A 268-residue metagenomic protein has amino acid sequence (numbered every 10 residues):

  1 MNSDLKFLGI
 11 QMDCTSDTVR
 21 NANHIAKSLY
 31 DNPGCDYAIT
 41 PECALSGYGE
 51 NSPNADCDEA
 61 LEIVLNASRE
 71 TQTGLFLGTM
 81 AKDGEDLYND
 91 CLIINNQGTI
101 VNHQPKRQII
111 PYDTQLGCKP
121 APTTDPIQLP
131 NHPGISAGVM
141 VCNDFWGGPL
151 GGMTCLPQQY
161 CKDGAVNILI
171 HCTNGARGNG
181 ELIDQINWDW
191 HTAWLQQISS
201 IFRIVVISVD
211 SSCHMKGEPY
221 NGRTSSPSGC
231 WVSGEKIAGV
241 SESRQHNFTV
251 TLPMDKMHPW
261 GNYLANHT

Functional and structural regions predicted by a protein language model:
N2-L8: Extreme N-terminal starter segment of soluble prokaryotic enzymes
Q11-D13, I39, P105, V141 (+1 more regions): Residue-level recognition of beta-strand->loop/alpha-helix junctions
T15, N23-N96, I100-H103, Y112 (+1 more regions): Cys-nucleophile CN-hydrolase/nitrilase-fold catalytic domain and related Cys-dependent amidase chemistry that acts on
P53-N54, P105-R107, E242-S243: Residue-level structural signal for beta-strand termini and adjacent loop
C57-F76, W146-N247: CN hydrolase (nitrilase-like) catalytic-core segments centered on the catalytic cysteine and neighboring Lys/Glu
D83-N167, C172-T173, G178, L182-N187 (+1 more regions): Active-site catalytic loop in hydrolytic enzyme cores
